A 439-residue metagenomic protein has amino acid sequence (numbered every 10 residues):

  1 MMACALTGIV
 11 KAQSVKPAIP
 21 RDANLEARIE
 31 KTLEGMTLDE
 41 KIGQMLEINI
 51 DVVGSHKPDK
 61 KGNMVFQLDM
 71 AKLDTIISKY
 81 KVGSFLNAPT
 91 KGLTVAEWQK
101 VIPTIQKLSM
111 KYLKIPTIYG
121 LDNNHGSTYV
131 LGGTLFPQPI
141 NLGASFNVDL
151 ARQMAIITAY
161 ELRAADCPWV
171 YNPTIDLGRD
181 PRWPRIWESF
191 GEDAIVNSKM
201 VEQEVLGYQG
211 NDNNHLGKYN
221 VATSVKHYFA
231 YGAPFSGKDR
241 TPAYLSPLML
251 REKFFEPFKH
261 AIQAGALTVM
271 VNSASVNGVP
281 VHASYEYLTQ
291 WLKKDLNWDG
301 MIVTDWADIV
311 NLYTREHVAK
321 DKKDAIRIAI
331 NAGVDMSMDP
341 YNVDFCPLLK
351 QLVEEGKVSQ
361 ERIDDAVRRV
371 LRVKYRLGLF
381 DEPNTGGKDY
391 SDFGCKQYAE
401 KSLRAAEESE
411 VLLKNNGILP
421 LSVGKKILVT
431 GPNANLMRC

Functional and structural regions predicted by a protein language model:
M1-T7: Bacterial N-terminal signal peptides
G8-C439: Glycoside hydrolase catalytic-domain context in secreted enzymes
